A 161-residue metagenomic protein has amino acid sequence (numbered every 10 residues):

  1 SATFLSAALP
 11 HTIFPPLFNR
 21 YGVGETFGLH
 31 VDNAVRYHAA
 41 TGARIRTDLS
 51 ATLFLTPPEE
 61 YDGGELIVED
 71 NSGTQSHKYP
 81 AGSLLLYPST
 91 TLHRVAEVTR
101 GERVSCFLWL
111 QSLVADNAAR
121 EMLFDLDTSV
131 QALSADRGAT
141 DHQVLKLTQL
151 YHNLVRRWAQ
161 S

Functional and structural regions predicted by a protein language model:
S1-L84, T90, A96-S161: Fe(II)/2-oxoglutarate oxygenase catalytic core
